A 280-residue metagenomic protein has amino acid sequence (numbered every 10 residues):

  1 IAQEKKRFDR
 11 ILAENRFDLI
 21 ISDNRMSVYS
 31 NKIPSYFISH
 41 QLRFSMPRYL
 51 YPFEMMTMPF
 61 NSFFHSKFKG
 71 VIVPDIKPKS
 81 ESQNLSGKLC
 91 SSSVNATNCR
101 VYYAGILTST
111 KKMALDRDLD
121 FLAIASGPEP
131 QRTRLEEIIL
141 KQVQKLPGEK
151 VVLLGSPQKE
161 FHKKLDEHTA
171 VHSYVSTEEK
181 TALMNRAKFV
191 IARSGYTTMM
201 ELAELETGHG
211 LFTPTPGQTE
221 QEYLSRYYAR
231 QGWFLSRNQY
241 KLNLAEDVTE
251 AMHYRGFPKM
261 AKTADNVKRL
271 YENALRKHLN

Functional and structural regions predicted by a protein language model:
I1-S27: Conserved nucleotide-sugar donor-binding subdomain of glycosyltransferases
E14-R16, S66-K67, D120, N185-R186: Alpha-helix C-terminal capping/helix-to-coil transition sites in glycosyltransferase folds
S39, S45-P130, L154-Q158: A nucleotide-sugar donor-handling region in carbohydrate enzymes
S86-L89, G105-F189: Donor-nucleotide binding loops and adjacent catalytic segments primarily of GT-B fold Leloir glycosyltransferases
Y102-A104, V171-Y174, F234-L242: Short acidic-hydrophobic, aromatic-tinged amphipathic segments that line or gate anion-handling sites
K180-Y223: A donor-sugar binding/catalytic signature common to diverse glycosyltransferases and related nucleotide-sugar
G208-Y254: Nucleotide-sugar donor-binding patch of glycosyltransferase catalytic domains
V248-N280: C-terminal amphipathic helix plus adjacent low-complexity, charged tail appended to glycosyltransferase catalytic
